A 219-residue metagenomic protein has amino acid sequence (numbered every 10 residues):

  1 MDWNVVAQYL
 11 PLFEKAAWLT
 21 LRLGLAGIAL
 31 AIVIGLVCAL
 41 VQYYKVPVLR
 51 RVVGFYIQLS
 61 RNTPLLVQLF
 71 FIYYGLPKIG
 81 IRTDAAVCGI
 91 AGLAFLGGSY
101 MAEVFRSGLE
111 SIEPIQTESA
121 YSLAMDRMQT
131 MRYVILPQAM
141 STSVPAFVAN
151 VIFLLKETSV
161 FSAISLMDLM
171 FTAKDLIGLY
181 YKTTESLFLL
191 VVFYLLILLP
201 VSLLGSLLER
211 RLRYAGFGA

Functional and structural regions predicted by a protein language model:
M1-A219: Transmembrane alpha-helices and adjacent helix-loop boundaries
